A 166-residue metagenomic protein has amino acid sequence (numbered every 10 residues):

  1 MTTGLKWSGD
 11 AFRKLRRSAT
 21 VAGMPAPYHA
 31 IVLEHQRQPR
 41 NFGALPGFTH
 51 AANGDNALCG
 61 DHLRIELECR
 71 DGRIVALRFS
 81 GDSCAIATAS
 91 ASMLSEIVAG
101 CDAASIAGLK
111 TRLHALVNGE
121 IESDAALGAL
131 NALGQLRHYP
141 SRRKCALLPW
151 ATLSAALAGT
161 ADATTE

Functional and structural regions predicted by a protein language model:
W7-G43, C101-E166: C-terminal binding/interaction regions
H35-G81: Structured beta-strand/loop patches that form or line metal/cofactor-binding pockets in enzymes
G81-T88: Short, thiol/selenol-centered motifs that function as redox-active sites or metal-ligating centers
T88-A89, G108: Alpha-helical macromolecular-interaction surfaces
S90-D102: Alpha-helical support elements that line or immediately flank enzyme active sites and cofactor-binding pockets
